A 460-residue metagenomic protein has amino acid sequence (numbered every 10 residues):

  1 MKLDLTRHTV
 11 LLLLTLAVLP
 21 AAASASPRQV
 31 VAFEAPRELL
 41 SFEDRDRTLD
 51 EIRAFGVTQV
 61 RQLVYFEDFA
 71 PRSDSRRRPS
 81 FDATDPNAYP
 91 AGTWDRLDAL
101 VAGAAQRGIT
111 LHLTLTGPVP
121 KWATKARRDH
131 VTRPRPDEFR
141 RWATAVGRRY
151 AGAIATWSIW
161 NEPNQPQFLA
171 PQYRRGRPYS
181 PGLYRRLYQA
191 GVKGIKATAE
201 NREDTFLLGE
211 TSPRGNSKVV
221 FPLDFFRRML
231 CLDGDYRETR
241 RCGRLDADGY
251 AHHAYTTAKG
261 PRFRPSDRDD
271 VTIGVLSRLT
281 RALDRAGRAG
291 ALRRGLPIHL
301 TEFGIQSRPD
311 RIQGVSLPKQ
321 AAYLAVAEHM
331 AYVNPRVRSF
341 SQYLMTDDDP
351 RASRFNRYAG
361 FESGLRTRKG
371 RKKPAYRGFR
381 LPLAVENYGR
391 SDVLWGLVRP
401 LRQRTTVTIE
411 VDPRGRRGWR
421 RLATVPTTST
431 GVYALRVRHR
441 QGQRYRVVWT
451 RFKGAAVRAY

Functional and structural regions predicted by a protein language model:
T9-P20: Bacterial N-terminal signal peptides
A25-Y65: Boundary/entry segment of secreted carbohydrate-active catalytic domains
F33, V60, A104, V146 (+9 more regions): Conserved, mostly hydrophobic/aromatic
F42-D46, D50, A102, P136 (+2 more regions): Noncatalytic carbohydrate-binding groove/subsite architecture in carbohydrate-active enzymes
F55-K218, T257: Substrate-binding cleft and catalytic face of glycoside hydrolase catalytic domains, especially the flexible beta-alpha
R72, R76-R78, R149, P163 (+6 more regions): Aromatic-rich peripheral "rim/lid" segments of glycoside hydrolase catalytic domains that contact and position glycan
R420-T430: Solvent-exposed serine/threonine-rich low-complexity stretches and specific carbohydrate-binding patches
G431-L435: Short strand-edge motifs at loop-to-beta-strand transitions and within beta-strands of extracellular beta-rich domains
